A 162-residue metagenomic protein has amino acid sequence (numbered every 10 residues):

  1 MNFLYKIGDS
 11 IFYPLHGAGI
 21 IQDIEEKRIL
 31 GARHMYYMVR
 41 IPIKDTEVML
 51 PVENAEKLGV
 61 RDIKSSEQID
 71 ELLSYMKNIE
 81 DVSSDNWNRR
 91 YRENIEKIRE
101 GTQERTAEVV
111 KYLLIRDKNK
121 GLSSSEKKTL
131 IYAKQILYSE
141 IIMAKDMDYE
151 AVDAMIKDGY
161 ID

Functional and structural regions predicted by a protein language model:
M1-L58: A positional/architectural concept
E53, K57-D162: Charge/polar-rich, low-complexity and marginally structured segments
